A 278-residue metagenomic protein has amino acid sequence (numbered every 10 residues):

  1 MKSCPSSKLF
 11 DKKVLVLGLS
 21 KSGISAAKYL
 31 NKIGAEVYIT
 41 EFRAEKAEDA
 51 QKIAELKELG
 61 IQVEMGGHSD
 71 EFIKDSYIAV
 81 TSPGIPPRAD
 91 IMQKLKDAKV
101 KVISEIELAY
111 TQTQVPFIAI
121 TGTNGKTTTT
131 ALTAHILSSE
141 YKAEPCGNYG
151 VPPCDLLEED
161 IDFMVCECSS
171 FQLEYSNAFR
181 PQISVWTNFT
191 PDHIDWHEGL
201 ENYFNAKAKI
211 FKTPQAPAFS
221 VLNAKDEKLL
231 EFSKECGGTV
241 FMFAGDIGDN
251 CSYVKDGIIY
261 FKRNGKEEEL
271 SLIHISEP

Functional and structural regions predicted by a protein language model:
M1-S104, L108: N-terminal leader/targeting and accessory segments in enzymes
G18, G122, E277: The Walker A (P-loop) glycine that initiates the GxxxxGKT/S ATP-binding motif of P-loop NTPases
K32, D70-S76, P83-A224, K228-T239 (+1 more regions): Phosphate-binding loop of NTP-binding sites
E41-F42, E64-G67, I103-E107, C146 (+1 more regions): Beta-strand->loop->alpha-helix junctions that form or flank phosphate-binding loops in nucleotide-handling enzymes
L222, I247-G248, P278: Cytosolic catalytic regions of ATP/NTP-dependent phosphoryl-transfer enzymes
C251, G257-N264: Short polybasic amphipathic segments
R263-S271: Glycine-rich phosphate/pyrophosphate-binding loop and adjacent beta-alpha nucleotide/cofactor-binding cores
L270-P278: Residue-level detector of conserved catalytic or cofactor/ligand-binding positions in enzyme active sites
